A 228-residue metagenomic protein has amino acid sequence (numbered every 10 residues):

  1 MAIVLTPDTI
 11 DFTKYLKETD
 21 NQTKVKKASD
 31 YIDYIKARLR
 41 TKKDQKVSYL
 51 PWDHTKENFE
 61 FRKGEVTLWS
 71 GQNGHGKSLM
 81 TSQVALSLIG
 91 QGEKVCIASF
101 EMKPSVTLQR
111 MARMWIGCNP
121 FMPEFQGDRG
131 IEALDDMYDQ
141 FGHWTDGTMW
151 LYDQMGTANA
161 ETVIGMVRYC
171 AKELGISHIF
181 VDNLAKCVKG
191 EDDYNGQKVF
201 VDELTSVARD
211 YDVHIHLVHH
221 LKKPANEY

Functional and structural regions predicted by a protein language model:
M1-K17: Accessory, often N-terminal, substrate/partner-engagement and coupling regions that sit outside the core NTP/cofactor
Y15-C118: The Walker A/P-loop phosphate-binding site
W52-E57, S87, E93-L174, K189: Cytosolic-facing regulatory segments adjacent to core modules
I89-G90, G196-L221: Substrate-engagement module of ASCE P-loop NTPases
K186, K223: Residues immediately C-terminal
V188-N195: Conserved ATPase-coupling elements of RecA-like P-loop NTPase cores
N226-Y228: Short, electropositive alpha-helical surface patch
